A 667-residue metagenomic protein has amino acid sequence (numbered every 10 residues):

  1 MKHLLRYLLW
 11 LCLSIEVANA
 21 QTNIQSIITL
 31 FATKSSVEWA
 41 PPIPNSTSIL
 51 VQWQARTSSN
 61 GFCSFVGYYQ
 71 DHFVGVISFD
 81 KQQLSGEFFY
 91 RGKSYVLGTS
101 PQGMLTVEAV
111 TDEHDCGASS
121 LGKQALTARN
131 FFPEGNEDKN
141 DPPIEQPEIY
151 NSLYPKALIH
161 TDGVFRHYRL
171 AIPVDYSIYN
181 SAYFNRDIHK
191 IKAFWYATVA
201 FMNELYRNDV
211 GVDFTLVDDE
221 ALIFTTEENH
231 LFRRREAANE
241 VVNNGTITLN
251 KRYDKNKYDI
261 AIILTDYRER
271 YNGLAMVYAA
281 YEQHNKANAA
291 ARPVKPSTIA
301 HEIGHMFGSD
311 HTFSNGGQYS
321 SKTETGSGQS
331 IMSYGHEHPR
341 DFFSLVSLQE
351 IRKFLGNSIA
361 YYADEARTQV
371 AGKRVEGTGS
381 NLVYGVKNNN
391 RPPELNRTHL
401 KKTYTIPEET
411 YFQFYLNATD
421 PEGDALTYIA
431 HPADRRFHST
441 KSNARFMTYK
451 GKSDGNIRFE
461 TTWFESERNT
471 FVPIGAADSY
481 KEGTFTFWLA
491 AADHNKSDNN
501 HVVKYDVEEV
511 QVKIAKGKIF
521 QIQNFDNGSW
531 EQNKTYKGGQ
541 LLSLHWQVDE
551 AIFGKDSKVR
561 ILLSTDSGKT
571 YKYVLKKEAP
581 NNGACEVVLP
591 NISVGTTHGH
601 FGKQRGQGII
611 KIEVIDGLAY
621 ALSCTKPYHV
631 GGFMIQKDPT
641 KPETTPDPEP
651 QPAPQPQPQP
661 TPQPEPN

Functional and structural regions predicted by a protein language model:
A20-E113, A238-N244: N-terminal prosegments of processed precursors
N23, C116-N272: Fold-level signature of zinc-dependent metallopeptidase catalytic domains
T215, T427-K481, K558-I592: Exoplasmic/lumenal beta-rich domain surfaces
V217-N239, M276-S347, H431, R435-T440: The catalytic-center signature of Zn2+-dependent metalloproteases
N388-N396, L426, K518-F520: Proline-centered linker/hinge motifs at extracellular inter-domain junctions
N390, T419-T427, R435-H438, E482 (+2 more regions): Extracellular acidic loop/turn motifs
T403-F412, G528-Q540: Short, solvent-exposed loop/linker segments at the N-terminal edge of repeated beta-sheet extracellular domains
I406, L416-E422, A491-D493, L544-F553 (+1 more regions): Extracellular acidic, Ser/Thr/Pro-rich low-complexity tracts
